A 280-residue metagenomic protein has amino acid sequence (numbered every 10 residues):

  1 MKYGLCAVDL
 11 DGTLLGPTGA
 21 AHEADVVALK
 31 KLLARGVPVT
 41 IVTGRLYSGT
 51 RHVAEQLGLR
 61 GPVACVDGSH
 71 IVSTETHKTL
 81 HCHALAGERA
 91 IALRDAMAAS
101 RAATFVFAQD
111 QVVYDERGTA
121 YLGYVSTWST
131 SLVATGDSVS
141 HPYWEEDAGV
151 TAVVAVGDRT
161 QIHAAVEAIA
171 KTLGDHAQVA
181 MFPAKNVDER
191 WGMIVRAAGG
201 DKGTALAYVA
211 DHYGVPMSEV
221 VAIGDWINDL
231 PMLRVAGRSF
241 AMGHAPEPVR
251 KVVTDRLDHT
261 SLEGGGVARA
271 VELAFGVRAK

Functional and structural regions predicted by a protein language model:
M1-L5, H22, V195-K280: Mg2+-dependent phosphoryl-transfer enzymes with acidic/Ser/Thr/Gly-rich catalytic loops
K2-T18, L93, L233: Asp-based phosphoryl-transfer active-site loop
T18-T127: Active-site phosphate-binding/coordination module
D25, T50-A54, A165, I169 (+2 more regions): Hydrophobic packing residues within well-ordered alpha-helices of enzyme cores
L32, T43, D67, V153 (+3 more regions): Residue-level signal for inorganic ion chemistry
G36-T40, R60-G61, T151-A152, S218-E219 (+2 more regions): Short active-site oxyanion
L57-L59, V66-D67, L173-D175, V235-A236 (+1 more regions): Short, structured coil segments at secondary-structure junctions
F107-I223, D229: Conserved acidic, metal-coordinating active-site core of Asp-based, Mg2+-dependent phosphoryl-transfer enzymes
